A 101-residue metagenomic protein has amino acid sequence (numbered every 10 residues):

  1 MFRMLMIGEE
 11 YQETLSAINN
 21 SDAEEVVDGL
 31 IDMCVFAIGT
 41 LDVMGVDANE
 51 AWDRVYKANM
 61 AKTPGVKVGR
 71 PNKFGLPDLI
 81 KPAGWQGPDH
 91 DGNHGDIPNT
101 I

Functional and structural regions predicted by a protein language model:
M1-I101: Flexible "arm" and connector segments at domain edges
